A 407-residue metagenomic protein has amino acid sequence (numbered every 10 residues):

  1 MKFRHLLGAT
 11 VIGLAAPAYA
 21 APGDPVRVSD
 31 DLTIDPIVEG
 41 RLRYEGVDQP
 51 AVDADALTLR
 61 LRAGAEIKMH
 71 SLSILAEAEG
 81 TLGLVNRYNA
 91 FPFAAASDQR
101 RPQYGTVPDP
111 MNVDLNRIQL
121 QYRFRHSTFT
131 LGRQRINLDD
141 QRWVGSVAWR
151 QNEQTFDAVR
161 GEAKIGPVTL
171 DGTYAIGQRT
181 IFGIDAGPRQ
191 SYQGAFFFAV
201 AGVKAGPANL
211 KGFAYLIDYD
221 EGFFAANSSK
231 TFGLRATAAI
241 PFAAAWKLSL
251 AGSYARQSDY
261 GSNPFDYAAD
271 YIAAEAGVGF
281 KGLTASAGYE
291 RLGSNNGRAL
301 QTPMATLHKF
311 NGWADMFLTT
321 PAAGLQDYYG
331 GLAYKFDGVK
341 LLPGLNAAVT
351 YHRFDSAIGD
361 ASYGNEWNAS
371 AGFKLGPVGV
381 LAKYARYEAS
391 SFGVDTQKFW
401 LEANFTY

Functional and structural regions predicted by a protein language model:
K2-R4, I12, A18-I136, V159-I165 (+8 more regions): Beta-barrel outer-membrane channel/assembly domains of diderm bacteria
E45-A54, V144-Q151, Q257-A268: Outer-membrane beta-barrel proteins
D48, S73-L75, N86-Y88, Q141 (+10 more regions): Short acidic, gly/pro-rich beta-turn/loop elements at beta-sheet edges and active-site/ligand-binding grooves
A56-T58, V113, Q154-T155, G194 (+6 more regions): Membrane-spanning beta-strands of outer-membrane beta-barrel proteins
Y88-R117, H126-A225, K230, L234 (+1 more regions): Surface-exposed coil loops of outer-membrane beta-barrel proteins
Y174, Y289, Y384: Short secondary-structure boundary segments
P207, L234-F354: Detector for outer-membrane/organellar transmembrane beta-barrel domains, recognizing the amphipathic beta-strand
